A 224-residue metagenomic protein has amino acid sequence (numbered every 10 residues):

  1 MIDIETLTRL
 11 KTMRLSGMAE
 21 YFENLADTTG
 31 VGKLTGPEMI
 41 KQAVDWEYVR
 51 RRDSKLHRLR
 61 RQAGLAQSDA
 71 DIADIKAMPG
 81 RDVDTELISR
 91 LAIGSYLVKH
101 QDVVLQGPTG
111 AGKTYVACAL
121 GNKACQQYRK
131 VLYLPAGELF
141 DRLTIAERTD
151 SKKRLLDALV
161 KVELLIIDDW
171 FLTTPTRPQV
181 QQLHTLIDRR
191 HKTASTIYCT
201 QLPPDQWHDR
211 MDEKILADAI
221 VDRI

Functional and structural regions predicted by a protein language model:
M1-M13, G17-A19: Charged, compositionally biased N-terminal leader segments and the immediate start of the first structured element
L15-Q67: Interdomain "pre-motor" coupling segment immediately N-terminal to P-loop NTPase/helicase cores
F22, L134, L139-K161, W170-R223: Replace "adjacent to P-loop NTPase cores in ATP/GTP-dependent enzymes" with "adjacent to NTP-binding cores
A70-A92: N-terminal pre-Walker A segment at the start of P-loop NTPase domains
A92-H100: Phosphate-binding P-loop
H100-V116: Walker A/P-loop nucleotide-binding motif
G121-L134: Post-Walker A helix-loop "phosphate-sensing" segment adjacent to the P-loop in P-loop NTPases
